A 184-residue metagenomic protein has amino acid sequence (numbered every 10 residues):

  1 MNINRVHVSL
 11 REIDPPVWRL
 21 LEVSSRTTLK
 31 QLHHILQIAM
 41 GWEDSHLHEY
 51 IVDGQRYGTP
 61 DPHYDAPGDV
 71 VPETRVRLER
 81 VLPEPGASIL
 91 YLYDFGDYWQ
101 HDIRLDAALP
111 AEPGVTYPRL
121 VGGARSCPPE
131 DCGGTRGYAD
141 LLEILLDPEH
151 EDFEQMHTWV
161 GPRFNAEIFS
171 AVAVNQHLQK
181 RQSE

Functional and structural regions predicted by a protein language model:
M1-E184: Short linear regulatory motifs enriched in tryptophan with gly/pro/ser
